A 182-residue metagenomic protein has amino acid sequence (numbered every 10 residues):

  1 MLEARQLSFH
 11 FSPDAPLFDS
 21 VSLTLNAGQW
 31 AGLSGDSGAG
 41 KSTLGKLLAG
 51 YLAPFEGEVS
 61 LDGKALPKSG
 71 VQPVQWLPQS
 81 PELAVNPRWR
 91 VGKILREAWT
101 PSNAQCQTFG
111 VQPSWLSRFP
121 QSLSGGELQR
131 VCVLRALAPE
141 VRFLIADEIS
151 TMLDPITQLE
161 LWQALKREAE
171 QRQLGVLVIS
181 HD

Functional and structural regions predicted by a protein language model:
M1-A4, S8-S20, A27: A short, flexible loop at the N-terminus of ABC-type nucleotide-binding domains that lies
S34-D36: The feature captures the beta-strand-to-loop junction immediately N-terminal to the Walker
A49: Helix-to-loop junction immediately C-terminal to a conserved catalytic motif
E56-Q72: Conserved ABC transporter NBD signature motif
S80, P87-S102: Q-loop/switch helix immediately C-terminal to the Walker
F119-L123, E127: Conserved ABC ATPase signature
V133, I145, L161: Hydrophobic anchor residue at the start of the ABC signature
